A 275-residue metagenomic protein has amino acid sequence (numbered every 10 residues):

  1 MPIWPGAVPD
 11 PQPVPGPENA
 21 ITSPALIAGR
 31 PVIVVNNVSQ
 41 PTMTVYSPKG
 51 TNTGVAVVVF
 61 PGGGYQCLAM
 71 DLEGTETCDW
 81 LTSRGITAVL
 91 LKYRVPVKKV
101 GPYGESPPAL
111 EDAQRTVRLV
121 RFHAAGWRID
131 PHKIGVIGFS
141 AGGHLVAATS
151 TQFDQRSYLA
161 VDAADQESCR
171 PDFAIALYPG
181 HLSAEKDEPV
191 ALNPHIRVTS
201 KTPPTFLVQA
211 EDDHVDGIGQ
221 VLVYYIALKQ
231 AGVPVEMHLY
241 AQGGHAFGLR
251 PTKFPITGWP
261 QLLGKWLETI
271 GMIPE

Functional and structural regions predicted by a protein language model:
A7, G180, E211-H214, Q242-G244: Acidic beta-to-alpha connecting loop that harbors the catalytic carboxylate
T53-G62: Short beta-strand element of the alpha/beta-hydrolase
P61-Q66, E211: Active-site glycine-rich loops that stabilize anionic/oxyanionic intermediates across multiple enzyme folds
A69-M70, E76-T77, L91-D130, R250-I256: Catalytic nucleophile-loop/oxyanion-hole region of alpha/beta-hydrolase and closely related hydrolase-like folds
E111-S200: Primarily recognizes the serine-hydrolase "nucleophile elbow" in alpha/beta-hydrolase and SGNH/GDSL folds
L207-Q209: Short beta-strand/loop motif that positions the catalytic acidic residue of the alpha/beta-hydrolase fold
H214-V223: Conserved alpha/beta-hydrolase "acid-adjacent" motif
L222-E275: C-terminal catalytic histidine-bearing segment of alpha/beta-hydrolase fold enzymes
